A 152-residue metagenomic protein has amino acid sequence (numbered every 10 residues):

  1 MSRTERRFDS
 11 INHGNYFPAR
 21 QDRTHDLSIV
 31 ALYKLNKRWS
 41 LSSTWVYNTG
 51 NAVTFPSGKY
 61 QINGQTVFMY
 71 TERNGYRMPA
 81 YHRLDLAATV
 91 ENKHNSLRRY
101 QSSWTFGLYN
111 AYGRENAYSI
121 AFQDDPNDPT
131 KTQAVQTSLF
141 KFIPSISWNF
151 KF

Functional and structural regions predicted by a protein language model:
M1-F55: Gram-negative outer-membrane beta-barrel transporters
S2-N12, I62-Y70, D125-T130: Flexible, solvent-exposed coil segments and beta strand-coil junctions, predominantly the extracellular/periplasmic
N12-P18, T71-G75, K131-Q136: Extracellular loop and loop/strand-boundary signature of outer-membrane beta-barrel proteins
A19-T24, Y76-Y81, Q136-F142: Short sequence motifs at beta-strands and strand-loop junctions characteristic of Gram-negative outer-membrane
D22, F68-Y70, N95: Hydrophobic alpha-helical segments, principally membrane-spanning helices and signal/leader peptides
D26-S28, D85, S103: Extracellular structured ligand-interaction cores
R38-E72, Y76-M78, D85-L86: Conserved small-residue
Y47-N63, R83, V90-F152: C-terminal beta-signal and adjacent terminal beta-strands/loops of Gram-negative outer-membrane beta-barrel proteins
